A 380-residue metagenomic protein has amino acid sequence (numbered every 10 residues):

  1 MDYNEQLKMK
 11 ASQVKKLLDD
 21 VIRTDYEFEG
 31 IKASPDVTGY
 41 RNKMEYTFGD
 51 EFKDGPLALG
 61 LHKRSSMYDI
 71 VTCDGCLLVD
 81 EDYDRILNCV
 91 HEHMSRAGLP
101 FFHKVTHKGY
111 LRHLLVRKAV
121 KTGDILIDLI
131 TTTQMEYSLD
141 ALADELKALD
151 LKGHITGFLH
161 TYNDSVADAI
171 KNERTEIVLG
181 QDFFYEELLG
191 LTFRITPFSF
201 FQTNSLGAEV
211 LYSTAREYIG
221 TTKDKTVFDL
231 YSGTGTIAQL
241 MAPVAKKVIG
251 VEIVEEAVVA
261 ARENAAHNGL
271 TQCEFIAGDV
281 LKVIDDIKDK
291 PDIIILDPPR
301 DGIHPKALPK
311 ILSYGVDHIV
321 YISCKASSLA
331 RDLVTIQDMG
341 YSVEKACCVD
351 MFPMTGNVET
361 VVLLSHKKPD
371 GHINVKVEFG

Functional and structural regions predicted by a protein language model:
M1-H103, K121, M135-E136: Extended interfacial segments that mediate partner engagement and assembly in macromolecular machines
N42, G123-I125, D224-K225: Nucleotide donor/acceptor-binding cores
T47-G49, R64, R117, I130-T132 (+2 more regions): Solvent-exposed residues in well-ordered beta-strands and their adjoining turns, especially edge/terminal strands
A58-K63, D128-I130, A261: Short, acidic/hydrophobic/Gly-rich beta-strand patch recurrent on exposed beta strands that often constitutes part
F101-K108, V227: Short helix/loop segment immediately N-terminal to the Walker
K108-K121: Short edge beta-strands and adjacent turn/loop segments
V116, G123-T132, T192-T196: Short, aliphatic-rich beta-strand segments
S138-D140, D144-G380: Rossmann-like S-adenosyl-L-methionine
